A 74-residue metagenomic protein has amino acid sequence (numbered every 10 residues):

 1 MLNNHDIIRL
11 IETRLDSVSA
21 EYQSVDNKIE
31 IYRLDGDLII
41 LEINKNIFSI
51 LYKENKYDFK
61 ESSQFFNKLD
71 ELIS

Functional and structural regions predicted by a protein language model:
M1-R33, K53-N67, S74: Negatively charged, low-complexity tracts enriched in Asp/Glu with abundant Ser/Thr
D37-Y52: Short aromatic-glycine-(Arg/Gly/Cys) micro-motifs in beta-strand/loop hairpins
